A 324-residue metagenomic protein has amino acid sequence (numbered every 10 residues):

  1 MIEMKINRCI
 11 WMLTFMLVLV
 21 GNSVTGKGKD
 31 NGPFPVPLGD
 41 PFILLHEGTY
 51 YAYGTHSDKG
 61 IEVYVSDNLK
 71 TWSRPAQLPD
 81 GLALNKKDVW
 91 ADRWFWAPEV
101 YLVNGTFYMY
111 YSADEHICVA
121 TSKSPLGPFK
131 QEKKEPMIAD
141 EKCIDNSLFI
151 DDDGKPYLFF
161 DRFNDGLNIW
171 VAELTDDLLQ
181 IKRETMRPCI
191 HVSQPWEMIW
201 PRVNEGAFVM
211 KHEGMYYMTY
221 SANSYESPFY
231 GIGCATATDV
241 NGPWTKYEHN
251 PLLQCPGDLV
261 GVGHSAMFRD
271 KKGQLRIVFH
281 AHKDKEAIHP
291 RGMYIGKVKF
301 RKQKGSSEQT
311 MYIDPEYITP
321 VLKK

Functional and structural regions predicted by a protein language model:
M1-E3, S23-T25: Bimodal feature
I2-M12: Bacterial N-terminal signal peptides that target proteins for export
W11-G21: Bacterial N-terminal signal peptides
V24-K324: Carbohydrate-active catalytic/glycan-binding domains of CAZyme proteins, especially the secreted or lumenal ectodomains
